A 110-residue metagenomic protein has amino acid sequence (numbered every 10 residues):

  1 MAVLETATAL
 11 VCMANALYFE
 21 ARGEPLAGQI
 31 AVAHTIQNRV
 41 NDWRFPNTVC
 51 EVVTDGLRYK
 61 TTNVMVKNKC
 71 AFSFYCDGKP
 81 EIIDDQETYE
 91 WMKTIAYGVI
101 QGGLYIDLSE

Functional and structural regions predicted by a protein language model:
A2-E110: Bacterial extracytoplasmic/cell-wall-associated proteins, especially those involved in peptidoglycan
